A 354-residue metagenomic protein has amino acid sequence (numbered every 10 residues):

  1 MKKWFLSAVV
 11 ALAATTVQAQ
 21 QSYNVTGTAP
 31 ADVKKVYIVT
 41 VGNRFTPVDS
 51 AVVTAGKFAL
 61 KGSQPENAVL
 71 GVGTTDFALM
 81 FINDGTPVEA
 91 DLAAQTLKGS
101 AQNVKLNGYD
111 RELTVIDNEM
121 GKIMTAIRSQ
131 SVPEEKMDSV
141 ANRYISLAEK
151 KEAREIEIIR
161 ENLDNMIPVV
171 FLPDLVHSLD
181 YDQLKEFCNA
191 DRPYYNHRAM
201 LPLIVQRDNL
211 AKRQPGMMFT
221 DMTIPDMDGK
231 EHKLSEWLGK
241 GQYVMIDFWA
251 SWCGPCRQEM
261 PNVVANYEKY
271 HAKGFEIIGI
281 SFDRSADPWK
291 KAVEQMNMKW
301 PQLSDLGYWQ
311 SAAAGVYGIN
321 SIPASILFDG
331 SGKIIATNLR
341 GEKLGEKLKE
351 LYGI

Functional and structural regions predicted by a protein language model:
M1-T26, G353-I354: Bacterial Sec-dependent N-terminal signal peptides
Q20-A153: A non-transmembrane, solvent-exposed segment enriched in polar/low-complexity residues
T75, I145-M218: N-terminal targeting signals for export/organelle localization
L201-E236, K347-K349, G353-I354: N-terminal "domain-start" segment that seeds a small globular fold
F248-A265: Conserved redox-active cysteine motifs that mediate thiol-disulfide chemistry, especially di-cysteine Cys-X(1-2)-Cys
E268-I322: Conserved segment of the thioredoxin-like fold in thiol-based oxidoreductases
M296-M298, D305-G353: Thiol/disulfide oxidoreductase modules built on the thioredoxin-like
